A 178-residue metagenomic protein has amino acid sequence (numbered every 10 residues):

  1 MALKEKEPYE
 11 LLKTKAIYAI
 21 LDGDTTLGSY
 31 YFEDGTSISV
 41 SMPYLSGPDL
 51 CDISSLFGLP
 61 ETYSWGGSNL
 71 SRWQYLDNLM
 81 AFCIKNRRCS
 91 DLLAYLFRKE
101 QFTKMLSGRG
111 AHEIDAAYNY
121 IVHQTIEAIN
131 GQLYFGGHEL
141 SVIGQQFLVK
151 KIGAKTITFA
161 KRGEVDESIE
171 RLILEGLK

Functional and structural regions predicted by a protein language model:
M1-V149: Charged interaction/catalytic cores of defense and host-pathogen modules
Y134-K178: Charged alpha-helical initiation segments
